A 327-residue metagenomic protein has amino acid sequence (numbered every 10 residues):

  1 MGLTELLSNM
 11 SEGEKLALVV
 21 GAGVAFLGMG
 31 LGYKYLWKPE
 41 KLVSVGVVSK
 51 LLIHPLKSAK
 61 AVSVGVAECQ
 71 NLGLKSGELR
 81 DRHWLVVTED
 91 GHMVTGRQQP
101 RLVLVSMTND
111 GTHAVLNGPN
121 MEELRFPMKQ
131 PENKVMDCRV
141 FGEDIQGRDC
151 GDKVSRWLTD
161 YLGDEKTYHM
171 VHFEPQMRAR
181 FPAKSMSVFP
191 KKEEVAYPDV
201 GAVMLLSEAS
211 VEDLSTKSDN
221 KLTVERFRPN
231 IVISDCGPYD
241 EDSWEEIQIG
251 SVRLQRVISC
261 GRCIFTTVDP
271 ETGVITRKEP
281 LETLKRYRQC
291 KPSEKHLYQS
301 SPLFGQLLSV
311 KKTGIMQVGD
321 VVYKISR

Functional and structural regions predicted by a protein language model:
G2-R327: Metal-cofactor-dependent catalytic cores
